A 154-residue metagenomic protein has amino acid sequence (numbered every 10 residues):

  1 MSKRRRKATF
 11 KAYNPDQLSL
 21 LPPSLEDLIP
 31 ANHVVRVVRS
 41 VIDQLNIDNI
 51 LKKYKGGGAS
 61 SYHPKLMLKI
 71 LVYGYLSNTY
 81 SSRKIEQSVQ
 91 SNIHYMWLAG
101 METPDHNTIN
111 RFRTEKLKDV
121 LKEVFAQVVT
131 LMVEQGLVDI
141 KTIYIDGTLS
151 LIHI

Functional and structural regions predicted by a protein language model:
M1-I42: Charged, often Cys/His-bearing segments associated with DNA-binding zinc-finger transcription factors
P30-V72: Basic, short loop/linker segments at the boundary and entry of helix-turn-helix/winged-helix-like folds
H33, L68-I70, I85, D105-I109 (+1 more regions): Short, conserved catalytic/metal-binding motifs centered on acidic residues
L76-T79: Alpha-helical scaffold/interaction cores of sigma-54-like transcription cofactors and many family A DNA polymerases
K84-Y95: DNA-recognition alpha helix
I93-M96, T108-M132: Short, basic alpha-helical nucleic acid-contact segments in DNA-binding proteins and DNA transaction factors
V129-M132, L137-I145, S150: Structured, charged N-terminal subsegments at the starts of enzyme catalytic cores and at intra-chain domain/subunit
I152-I154: Conserved small/polar residues in nucleotide/adenosyl-binding loops
